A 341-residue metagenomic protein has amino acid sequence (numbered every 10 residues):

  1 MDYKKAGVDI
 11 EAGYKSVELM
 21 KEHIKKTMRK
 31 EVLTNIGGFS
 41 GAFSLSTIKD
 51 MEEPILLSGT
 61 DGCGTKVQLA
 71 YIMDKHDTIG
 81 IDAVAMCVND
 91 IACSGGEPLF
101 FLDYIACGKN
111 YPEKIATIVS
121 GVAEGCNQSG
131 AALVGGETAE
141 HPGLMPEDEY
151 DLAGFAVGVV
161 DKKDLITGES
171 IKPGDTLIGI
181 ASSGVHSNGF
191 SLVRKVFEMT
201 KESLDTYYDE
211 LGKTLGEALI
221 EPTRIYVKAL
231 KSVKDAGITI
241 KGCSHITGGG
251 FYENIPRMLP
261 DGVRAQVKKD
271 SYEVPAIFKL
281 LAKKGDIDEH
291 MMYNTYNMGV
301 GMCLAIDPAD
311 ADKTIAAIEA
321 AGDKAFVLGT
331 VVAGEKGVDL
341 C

Functional and structural regions predicted by a protein language model:
M1-L33: N-terminal amphipathic/basic leader segments beginning at the initiator methionine
D2-A6, K114, I118-A132, M145-L152 (+3 more regions): Glycine-/charge-enriched secondary-structure boundary and capping motifs
D9, D61, G174, H245 (+1 more regions): Residue-level signature of catalytic and energy-coupling elements of molecular machines, predominantly ATP/GTP-dependent
S16, M20, A42, C87-V88 (+5 more regions): Buried hydrophobic packing segments
V17, A116-V119, F190: Hydrophobic face of alpha-helices
V17, K49, G64, E140 (+3 more regions): Residue-level detector of flexible, active-site-proximal loop/helix-junction positions within diverse enzyme catalytic
M28-S183: Glycine-rich phosphate/pyrophosphate-binding loop regions near the starts of catalytic domains
P173-E217: Acidic, glycine-rich loop-and-beta core segments that form the ion-binding/anion-interacting portion of active sites
